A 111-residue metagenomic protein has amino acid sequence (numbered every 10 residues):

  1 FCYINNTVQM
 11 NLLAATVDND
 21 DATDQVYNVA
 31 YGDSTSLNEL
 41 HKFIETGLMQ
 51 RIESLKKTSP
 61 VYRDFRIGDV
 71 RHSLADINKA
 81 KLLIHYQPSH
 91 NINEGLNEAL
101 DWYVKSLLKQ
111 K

Functional and structural regions predicted by a protein language model:
F1-K111: C-terminal substrate-binding subdomain of Rossmann-fold SDR/epimerase-dehydratase oxidoreductases
